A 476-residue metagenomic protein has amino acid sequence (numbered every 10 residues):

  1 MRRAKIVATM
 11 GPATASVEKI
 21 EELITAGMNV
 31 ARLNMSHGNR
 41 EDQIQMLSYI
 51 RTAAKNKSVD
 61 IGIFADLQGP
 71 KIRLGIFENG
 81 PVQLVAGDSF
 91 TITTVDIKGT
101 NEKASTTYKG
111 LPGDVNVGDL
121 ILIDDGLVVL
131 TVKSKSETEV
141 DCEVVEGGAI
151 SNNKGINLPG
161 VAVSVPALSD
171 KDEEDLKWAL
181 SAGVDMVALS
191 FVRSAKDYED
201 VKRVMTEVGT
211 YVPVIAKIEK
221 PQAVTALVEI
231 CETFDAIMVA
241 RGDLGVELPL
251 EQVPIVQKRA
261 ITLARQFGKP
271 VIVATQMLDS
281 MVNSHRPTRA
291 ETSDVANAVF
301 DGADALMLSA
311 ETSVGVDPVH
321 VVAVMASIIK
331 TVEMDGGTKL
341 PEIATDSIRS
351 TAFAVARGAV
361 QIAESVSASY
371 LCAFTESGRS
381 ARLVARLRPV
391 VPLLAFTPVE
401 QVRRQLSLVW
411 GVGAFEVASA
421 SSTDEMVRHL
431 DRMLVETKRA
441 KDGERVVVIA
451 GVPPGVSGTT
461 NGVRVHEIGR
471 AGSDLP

Functional and structural regions predicted by a protein language model:
M1-P476: Non-catalytic helical/linker scaffolds that mediate oligomerization, partner binding, and domain coupling around large
